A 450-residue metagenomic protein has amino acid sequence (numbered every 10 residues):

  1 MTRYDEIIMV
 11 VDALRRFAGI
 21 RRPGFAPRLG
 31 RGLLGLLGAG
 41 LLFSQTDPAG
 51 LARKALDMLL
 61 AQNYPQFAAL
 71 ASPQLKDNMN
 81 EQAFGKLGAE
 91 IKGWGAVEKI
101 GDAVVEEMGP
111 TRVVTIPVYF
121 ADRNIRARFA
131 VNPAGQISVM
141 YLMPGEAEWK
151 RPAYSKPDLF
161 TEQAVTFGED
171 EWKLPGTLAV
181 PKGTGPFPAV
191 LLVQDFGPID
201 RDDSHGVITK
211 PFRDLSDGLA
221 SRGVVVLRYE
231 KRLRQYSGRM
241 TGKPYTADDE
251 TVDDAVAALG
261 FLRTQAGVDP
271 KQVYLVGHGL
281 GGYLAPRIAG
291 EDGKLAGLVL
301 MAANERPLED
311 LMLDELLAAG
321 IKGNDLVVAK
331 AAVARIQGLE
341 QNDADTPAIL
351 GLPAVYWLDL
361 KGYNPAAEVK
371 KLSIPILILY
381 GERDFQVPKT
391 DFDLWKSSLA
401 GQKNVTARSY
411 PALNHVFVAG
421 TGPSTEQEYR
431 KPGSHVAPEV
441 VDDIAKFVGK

Functional and structural regions predicted by a protein language model:
G50, K54-D57, A61-R112: Short solvent-exposed beta->alpha transition segments
A147-T184: N-terminal cap/lid segment of alpha/beta-hydrolase-fold proteins
G183-G218: Short, surface-exposed "cap/lid" segments of acyl-processing enzymes
D214-G238: Conserved alpha/beta-hydrolase
P244-A266: Alpha/beta-hydrolase active-site loop
E291, G297-K371, G401: Accessory cap/linker subdomain of secreted extracellular hydrolases
L372, I378-Y380: Short beta-strand/loop motif that positions the catalytic acidic residue of the alpha/beta-hydrolase fold
V416, G422-K450: Catalytic active-site module of serine/aspartate enzymes centered on a nucleophile-bearing elbow/loop
